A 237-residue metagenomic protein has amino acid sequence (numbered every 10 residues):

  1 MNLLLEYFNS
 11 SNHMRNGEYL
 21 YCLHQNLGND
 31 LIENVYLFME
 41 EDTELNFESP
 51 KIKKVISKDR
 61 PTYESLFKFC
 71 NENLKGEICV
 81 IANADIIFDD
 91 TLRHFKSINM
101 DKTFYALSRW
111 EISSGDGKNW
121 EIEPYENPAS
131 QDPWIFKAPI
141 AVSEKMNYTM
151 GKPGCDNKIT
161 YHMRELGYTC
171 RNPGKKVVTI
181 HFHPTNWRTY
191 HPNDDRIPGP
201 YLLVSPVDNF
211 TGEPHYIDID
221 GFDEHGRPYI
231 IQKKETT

Functional and structural regions predicted by a protein language model:
M1-L5, N26, N34-L37: Hydrophobic targeting segments
M1-N9, H13-R15, M146-T237: C-terminal catalytic/acceptor-binding lobe
F8-N9, H13, L37-C79, D90: Active-site-proximal specificity loops/subdomain of glycosyltransferases
F8-S10, E41-E44, D85-I87, W110-S113 (+3 more regions): Short, solvent-exposed loop/turn segments at secondary-structure junctions
N16-E33: Short, acidic, metal-binding catalytic loop of nucleotide-sugar glycosyltransferases
I32-E41, T103-L107: Short, hydrophobic beta-strand segments that form beta-sheet elements in well-ordered domains
N71, I86-Y161: Conserved catalytic core of nucleotide-sugar-dependent glycosyltransferases
I81-N83: Active-site acidic Asp-centered loop
